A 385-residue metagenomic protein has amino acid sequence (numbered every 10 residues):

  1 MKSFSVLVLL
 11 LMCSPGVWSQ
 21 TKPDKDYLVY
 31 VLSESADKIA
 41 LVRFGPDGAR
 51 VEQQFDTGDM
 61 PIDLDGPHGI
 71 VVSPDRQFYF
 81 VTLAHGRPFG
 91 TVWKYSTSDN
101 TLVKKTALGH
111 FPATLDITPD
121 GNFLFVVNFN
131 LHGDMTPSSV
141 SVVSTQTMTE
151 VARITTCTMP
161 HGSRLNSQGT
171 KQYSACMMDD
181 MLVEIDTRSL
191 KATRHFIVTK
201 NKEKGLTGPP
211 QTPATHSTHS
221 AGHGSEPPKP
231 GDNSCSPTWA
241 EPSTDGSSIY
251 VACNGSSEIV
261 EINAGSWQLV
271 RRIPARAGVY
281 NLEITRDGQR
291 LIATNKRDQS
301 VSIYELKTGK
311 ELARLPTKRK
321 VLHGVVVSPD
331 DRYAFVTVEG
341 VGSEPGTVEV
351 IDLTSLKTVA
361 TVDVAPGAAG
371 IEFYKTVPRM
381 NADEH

Functional and structural regions predicted by a protein language model:
S5-G16: Bacterial N-terminal signal peptides
G16-H385: Predominantly soluble domains enriched in secretory-pathway, periplasmic, or organellar proteins
